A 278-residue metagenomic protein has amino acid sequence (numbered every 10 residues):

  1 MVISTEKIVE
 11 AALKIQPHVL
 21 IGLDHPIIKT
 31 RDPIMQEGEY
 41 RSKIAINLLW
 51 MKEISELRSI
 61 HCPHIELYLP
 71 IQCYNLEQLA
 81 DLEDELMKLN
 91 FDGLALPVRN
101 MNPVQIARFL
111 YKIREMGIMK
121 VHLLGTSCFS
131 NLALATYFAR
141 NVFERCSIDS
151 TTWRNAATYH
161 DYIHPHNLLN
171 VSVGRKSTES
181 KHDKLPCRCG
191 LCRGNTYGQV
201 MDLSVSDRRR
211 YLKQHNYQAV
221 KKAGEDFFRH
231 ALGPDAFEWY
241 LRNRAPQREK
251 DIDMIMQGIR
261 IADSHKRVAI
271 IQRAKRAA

Functional and structural regions predicted by a protein language model:
M1-L89: Active-site entrance/lid segments in N-terminal catalytic domains of soluble metabolic enzymes
K7, K14, K29, K43 (+11 more regions): Context-gated lysine
A11-A12, A45, A80, A95 (+13 more regions): A sequence-composition feature that detects small, non-aromatic residues
D24-P33, H182-A278: C-terminal extensions of enzymes
L48, L57-S204: Glycine-rich phosphate/ribose-binding loops and adjacent secondary-structure elements that form binding surfaces
